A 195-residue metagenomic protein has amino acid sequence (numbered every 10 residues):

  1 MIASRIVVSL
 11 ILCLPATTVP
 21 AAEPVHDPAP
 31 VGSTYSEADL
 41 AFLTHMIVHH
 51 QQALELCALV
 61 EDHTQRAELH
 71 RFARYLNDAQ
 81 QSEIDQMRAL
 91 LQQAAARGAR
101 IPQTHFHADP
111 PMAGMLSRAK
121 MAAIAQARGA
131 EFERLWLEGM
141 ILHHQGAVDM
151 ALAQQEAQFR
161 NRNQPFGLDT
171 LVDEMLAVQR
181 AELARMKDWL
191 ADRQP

Functional and structural regions predicted by a protein language model:
M1-V7: Bacterial N-terminal signal peptides that target proteins for export
V7-A16: Bacterial N-terminal signal peptides
T17-A21: Sec/Tat signal peptide C-region and signal peptidase I cleavage site
A22-P195: All-alpha RGS (Regulator of G-protein Signaling) helical domain and cognate RGS-like helical scaffolds
